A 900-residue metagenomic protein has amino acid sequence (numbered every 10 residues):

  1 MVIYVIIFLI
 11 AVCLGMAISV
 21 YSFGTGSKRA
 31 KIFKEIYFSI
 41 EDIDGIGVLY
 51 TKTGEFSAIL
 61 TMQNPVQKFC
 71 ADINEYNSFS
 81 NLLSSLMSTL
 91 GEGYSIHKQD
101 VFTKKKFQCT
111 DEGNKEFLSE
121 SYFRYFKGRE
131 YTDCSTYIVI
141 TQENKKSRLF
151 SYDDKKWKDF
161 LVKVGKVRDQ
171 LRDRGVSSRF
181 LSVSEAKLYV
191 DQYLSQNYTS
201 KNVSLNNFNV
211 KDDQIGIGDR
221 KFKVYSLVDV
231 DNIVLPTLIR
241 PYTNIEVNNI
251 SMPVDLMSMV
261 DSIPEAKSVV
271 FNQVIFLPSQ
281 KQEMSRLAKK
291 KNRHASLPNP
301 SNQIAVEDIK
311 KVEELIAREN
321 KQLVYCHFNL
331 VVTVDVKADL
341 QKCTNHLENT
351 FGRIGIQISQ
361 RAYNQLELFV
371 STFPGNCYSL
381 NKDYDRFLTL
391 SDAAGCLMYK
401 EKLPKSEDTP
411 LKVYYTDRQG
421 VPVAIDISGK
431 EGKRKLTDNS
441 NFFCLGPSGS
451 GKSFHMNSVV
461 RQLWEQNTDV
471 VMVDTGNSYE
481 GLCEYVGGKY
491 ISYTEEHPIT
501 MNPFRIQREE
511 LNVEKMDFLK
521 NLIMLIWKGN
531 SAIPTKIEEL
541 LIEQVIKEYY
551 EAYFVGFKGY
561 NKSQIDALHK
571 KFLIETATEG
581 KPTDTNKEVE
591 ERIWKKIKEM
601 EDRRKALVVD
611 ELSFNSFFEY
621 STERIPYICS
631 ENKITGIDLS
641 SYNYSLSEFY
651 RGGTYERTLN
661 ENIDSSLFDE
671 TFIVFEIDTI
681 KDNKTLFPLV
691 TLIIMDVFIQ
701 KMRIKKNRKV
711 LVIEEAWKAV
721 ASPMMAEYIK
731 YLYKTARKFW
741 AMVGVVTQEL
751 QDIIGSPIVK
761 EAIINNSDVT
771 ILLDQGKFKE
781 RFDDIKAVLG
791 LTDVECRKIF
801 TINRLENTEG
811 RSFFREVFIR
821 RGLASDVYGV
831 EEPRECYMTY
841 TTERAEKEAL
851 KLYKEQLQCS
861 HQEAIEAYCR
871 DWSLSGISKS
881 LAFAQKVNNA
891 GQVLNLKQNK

Functional and structural regions predicted by a protein language model:
V2-E401: Extended, folded cores of ATP/NTP-driven motor/assembly subunits in large transport and secretion machines
N64-V66, D100-F102, Q142-N144, V334 (+7 more regions): Short, flexible loop/turn elements at secondary-structure junctions
Y76-T89, D261, I356-Q357, E367-V423 (+6 more regions): P-loop NTPase motor domains
D111-E116, D153-K155, S195-Q196, G375-Y378 (+8 more regions): Short secondary-structure boundary/capping segments
Y125, L511-Q564, K581, P757-N899: P-loop NTPase motor core of the ASCE superfamily
V421, S428-S450, F454-R461, V470-Y479 (+3 more regions): Conserved P-loop NTPase motor cores
